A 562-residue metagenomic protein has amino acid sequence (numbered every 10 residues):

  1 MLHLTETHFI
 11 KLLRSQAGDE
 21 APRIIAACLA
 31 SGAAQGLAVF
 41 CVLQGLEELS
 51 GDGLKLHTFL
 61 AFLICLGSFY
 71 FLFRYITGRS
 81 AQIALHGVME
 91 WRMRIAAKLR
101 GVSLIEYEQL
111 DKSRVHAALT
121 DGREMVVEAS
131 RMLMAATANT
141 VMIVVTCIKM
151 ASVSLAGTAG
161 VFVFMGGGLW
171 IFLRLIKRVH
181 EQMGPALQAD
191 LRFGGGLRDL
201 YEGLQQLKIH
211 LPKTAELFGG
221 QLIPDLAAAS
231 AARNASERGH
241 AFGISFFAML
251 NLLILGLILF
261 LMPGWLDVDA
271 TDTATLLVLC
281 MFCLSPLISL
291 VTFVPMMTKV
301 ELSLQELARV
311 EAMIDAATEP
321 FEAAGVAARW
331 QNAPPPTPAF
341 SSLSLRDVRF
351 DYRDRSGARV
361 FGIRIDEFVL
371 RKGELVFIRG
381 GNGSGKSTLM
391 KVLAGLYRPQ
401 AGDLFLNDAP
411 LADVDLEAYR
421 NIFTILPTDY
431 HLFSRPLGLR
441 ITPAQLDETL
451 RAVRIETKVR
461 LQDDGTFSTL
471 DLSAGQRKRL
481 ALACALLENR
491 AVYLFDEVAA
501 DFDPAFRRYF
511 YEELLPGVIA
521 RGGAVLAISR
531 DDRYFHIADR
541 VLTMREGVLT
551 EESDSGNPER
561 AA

Functional and structural regions predicted by a protein language model:
L13-D19, L104, D121-S130, Q182 (+2 more regions): An intracellular "coupling" helix at the cytosolic face of ABC transporter transmembrane type-1 domains
Q16-L72, A151-A159, A270: Transmembrane helix-loop-helix hairpins at lipid-water interfaces of multipass membrane proteins, especially the type-1
A30-Q44, A135-I176, N234-L277: A hydrophobic transmembrane-helix motif
A61-F73, G166-G167, I244-N251, A270-P295: Hydrophobic alpha-helical segments in the permease module
R100-V145, L217: Juxtamembrane loop-to-helix connectors within ABC transporter transmembrane domains
C283-A323: Cytosolic ends of transmembrane helices, especially the final helix of ABC transmembrane type-1 domains
A394: Helix-to-loop junction immediately C-terminal to a conserved catalytic motif
L426-F467, N489-R490: Conserved "ABC signature" C-loop
